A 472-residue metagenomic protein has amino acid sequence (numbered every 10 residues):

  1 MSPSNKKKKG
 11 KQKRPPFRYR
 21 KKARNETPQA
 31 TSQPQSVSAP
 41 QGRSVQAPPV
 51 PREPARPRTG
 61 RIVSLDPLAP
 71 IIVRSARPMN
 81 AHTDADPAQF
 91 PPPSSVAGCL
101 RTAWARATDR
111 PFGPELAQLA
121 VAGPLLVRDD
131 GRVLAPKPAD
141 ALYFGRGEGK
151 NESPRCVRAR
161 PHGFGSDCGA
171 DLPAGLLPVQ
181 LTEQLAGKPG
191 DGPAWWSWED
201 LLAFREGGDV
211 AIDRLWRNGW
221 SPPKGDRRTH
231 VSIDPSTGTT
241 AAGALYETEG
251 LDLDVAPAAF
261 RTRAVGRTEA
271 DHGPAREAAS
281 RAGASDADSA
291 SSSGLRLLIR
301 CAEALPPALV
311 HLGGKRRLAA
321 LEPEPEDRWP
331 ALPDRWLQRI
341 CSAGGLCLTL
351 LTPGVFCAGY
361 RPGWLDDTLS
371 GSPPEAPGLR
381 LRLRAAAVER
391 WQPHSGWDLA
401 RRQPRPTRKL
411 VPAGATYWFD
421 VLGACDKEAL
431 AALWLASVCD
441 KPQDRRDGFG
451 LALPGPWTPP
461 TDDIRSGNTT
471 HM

Functional and structural regions predicted by a protein language model:
M1-P28, P49-R52: Short Lys/Arg-rich cationic patches that frequently serve as NLS/NoLS or arginine-rich RNA/DNA-binding motifs
S2-P3, P48-M472: Conserved active-site/ligand-binding neighborhood in enzyme cores
N25, Q29, G467-T470: A detector of low-complexity, intrinsically disordered, Ser/Thr/Gly/Pro/Ala-rich segments
Q29, Q33, S38-Q41, Q46-P51: Intrinsically disordered, low-complexity repeat/linker tracts enriched for polar/charged residues
